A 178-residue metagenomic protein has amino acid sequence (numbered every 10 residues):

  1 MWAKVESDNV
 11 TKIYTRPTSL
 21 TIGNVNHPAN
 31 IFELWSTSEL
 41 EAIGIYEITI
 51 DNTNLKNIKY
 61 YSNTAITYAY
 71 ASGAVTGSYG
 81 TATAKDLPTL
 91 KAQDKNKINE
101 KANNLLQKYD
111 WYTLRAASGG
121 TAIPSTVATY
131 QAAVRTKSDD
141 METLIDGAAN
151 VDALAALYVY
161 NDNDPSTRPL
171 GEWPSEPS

Functional and structural regions predicted by a protein language model:
M1-S178: A preference for well-ordered globular domain cores that mediate specific macromolecular interactions or catalysis
